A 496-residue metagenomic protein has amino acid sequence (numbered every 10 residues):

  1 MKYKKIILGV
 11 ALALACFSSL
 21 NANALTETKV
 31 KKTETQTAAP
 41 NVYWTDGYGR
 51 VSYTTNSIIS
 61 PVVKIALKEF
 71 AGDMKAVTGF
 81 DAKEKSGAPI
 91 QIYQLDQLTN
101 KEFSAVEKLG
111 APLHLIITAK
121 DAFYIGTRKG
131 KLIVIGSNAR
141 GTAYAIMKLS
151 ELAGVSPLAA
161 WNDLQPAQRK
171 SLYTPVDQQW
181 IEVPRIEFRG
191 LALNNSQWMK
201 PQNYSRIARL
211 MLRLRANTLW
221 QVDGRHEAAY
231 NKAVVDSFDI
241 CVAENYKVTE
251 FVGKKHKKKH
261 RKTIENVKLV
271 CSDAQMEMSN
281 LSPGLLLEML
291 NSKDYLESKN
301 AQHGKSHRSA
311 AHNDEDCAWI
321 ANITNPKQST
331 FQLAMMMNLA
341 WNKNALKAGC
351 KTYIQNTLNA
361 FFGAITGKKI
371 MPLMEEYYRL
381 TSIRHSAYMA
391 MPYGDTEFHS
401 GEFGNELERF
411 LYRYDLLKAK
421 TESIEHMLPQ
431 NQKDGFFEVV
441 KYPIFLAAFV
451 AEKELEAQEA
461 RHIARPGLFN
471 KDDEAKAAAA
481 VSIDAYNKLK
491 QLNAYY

Functional and structural regions predicted by a protein language model:
M1-V10: Bacterial N-terminal signal peptides that target proteins for export
Y3, D177, E265, S279-N280 (+1 more regions): Substrate-binding groove of N-acetylhexosamine-processing glycoside hydrolases
G9-S18: Bacterial N-terminal signal peptides
N23-V183: Contiguous, structured surface segment used for ligand recognition
V51, N56-I59, V63, T78-G87 (+5 more regions): Aromatic-lined carbohydrate-binding surfaces of glycoside hydrolases
A66, F70, T142-A145, Y204-I207 (+2 more regions): Stable alpha-helical elements in mature extracytoplasmic
E69-D81, K148-L152, L210, L214 (+4 more regions): Structured segments of extracytoplasmic/periplasmic soluble domains in secreted or envelope-associated proteins
